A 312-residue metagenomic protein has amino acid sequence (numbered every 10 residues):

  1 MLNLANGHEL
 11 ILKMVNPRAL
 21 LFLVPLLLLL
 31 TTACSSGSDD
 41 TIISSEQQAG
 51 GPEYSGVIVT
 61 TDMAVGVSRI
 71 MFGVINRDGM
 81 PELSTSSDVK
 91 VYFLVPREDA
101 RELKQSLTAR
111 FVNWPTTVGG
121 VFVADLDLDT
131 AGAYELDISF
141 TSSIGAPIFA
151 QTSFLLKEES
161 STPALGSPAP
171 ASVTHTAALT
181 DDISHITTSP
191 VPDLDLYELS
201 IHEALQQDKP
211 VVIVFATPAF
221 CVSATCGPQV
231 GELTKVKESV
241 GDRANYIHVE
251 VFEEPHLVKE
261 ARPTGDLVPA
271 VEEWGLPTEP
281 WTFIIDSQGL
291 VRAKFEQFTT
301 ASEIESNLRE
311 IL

Functional and structural regions predicted by a protein language model:
L30-A33: C-terminal motif of bacterial Sec signal peptides marking the signal peptidase cleavage site
S35-S38: Bacterial signal peptide processing site
P115-S139: Ligand-binding face of N-terminal immunoglobulin V-set domains in extracellular IgSF glycoproteins
H202-V222: Short active-site neighborhood of thiol/selenol oxidoreductases, capturing the structured segment around
S223-S239: Typically the conserved alpha-helix immediately C-terminal to a functionally engaged Cys/Sec in thioredoxin-like
V251-T278: Thioredoxin-like thiol-disulfide oxidoreductase module
P280-A293: A short, hydrophobic beta-strand/beta-hairpin element that forms part of a small beta-sheet core
V291-L312: Thiol-/selenol-based redox modules, centered on thioredoxin-like and closely related oxidoreductase domains
